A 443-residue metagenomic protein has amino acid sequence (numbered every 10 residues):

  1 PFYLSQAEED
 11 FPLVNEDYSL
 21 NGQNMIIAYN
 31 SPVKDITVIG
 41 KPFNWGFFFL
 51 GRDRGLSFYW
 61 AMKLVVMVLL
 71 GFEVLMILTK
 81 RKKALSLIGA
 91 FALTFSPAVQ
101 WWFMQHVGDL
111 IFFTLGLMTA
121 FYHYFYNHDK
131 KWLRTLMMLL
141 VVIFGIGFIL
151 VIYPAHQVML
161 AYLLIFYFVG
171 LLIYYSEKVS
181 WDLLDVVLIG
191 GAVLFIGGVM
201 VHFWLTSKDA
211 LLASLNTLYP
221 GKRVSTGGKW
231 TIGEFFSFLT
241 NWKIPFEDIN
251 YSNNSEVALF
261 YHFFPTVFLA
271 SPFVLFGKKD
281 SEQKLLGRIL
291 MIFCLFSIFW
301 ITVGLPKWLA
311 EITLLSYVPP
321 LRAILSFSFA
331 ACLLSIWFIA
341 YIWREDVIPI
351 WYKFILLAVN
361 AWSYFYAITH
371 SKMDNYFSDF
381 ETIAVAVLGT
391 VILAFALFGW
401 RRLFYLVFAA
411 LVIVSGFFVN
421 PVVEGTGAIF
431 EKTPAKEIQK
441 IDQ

Functional and structural regions predicted by a protein language model:
P1-F112: Active-site lumenal/periplasmic loops and adjacent helix-entry segments of GT-C-fold, multi-pass membrane
S19-L20, F43-F47, W230-S255, W308-L314 (+1 more regions): Juxtamembrane membrane-water interface segments that cap and precede transmembrane helices
R54, F58, A98-D109, E282-L286 (+3 more regions): Membrane-helix boundary/interfacial segments in multi-pass membrane proteins
V65-I77, K83-Y175, D185-S207, V359-A367 (+1 more regions): Membrane-embedded helix bundles of polyisoprenyl
M67-L75, T114-F125, I165-G170, Y174 (+4 more regions): Transmembrane alpha-helical segments
K131-L136, S176-A192, S281-L286, D346-I355 (+2 more regions): Membrane-interfacial entry segments at the cytosolic side of transmembrane helices
V201-L286: Periplasmic/ER-lumenal interhelical loops and adjacent helix-loop junctions in multi-pass membrane proteins
R401-L406, L411-Q443: Extracytoplasmic
